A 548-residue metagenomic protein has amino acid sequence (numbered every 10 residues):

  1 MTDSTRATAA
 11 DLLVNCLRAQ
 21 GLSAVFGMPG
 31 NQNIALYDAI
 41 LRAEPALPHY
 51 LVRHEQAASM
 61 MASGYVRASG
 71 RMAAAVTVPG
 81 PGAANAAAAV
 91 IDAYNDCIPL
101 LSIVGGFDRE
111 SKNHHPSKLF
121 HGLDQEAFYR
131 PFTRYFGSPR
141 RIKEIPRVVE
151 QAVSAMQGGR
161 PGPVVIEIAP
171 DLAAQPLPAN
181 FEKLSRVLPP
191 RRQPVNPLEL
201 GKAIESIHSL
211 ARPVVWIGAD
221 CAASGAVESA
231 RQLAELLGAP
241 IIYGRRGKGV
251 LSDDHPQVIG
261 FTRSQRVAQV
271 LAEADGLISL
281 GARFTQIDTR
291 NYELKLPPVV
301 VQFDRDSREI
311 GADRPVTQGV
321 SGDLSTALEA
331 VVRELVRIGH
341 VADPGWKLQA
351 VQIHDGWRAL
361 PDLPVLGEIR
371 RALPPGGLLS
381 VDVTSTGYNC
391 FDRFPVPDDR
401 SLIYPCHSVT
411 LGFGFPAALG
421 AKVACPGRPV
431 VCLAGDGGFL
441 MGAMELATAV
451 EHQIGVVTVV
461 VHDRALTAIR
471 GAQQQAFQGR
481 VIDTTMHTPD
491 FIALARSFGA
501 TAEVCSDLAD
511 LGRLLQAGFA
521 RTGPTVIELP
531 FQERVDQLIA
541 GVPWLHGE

Functional and structural regions predicted by a protein language model:
M1-S4, K143, A179-F181, E205 (+3 more regions): Phosphate/pyrophosphate-binding active-site segments
T2-V336, A372-P375, G455-T458, G479 (+1 more regions): N-terminal alpha/beta PP-like core and its mobile active-site loop of ThDP/TPP-dependent enzymes
A10-V14, R18-S23, N31, L36 (+4 more regions): Active-site diphosphate/adenylate-binding microenvironment
E55, D275, D304, D382 (+3 more regions): Acidic active-site catalytic centers that drive phospho-/nucleotidyl reactions and related ester hydrolyses
E55, E167, E368, E445 (+1 more regions): Acidic-residue sensor for enzyme active/binding pockets
I103, K112-F120, G311-D313, V320-S321 (+2 more regions): Thiamine diphosphate
P170, A219, R263, A282-F284 (+6 more regions): A broadly conserved detector of short glycine/acidic/proline-rich loop/turn motifs that flank catalytic sites and bind
